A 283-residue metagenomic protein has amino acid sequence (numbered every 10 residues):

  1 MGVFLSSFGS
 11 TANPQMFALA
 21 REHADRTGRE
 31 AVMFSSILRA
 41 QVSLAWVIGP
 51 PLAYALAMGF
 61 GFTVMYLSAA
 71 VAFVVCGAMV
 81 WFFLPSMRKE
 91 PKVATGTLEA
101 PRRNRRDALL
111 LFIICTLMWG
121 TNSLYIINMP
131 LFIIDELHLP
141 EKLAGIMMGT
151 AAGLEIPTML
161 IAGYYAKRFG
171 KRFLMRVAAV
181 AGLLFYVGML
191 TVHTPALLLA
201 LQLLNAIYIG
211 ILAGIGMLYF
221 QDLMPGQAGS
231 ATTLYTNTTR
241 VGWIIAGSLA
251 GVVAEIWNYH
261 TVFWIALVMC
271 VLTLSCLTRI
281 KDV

Functional and structural regions predicted by a protein language model:
M1-N13, T116, L197-I211: Hydrophobic core of transmembrane alpha-helices in multi-pass small-molecule transporters, especially MFS/SLC-type
V3-F4, R105-L124, L203-L204: Pair of pore-lining "gating" transmembrane helices in MFS-fold secondary transporters
S10-D25, I211-M224: Intracellular juxtamembrane helix-capping segments at the cytosolic ends of symmetry-related transmembrane helices
A57, T158-G170, A254-E255: Helix-to-loop junctions at the C-terminal end of transmembrane segments in multipass secondary transporters
V64-F82, V262-R279: Symmetry-related core transmembrane helices of the 12-TM Major Facilitator Superfamily/SLC fold
L67-A70, F173-G188, W264-L267: Structural signature of the two symmetry-related core transmembrane helices
I127-K142: Short amphipathic helix-loop junctions that connect adjacent transmembrane helices in Major Facilitator Superfamily/SLC
G226-I256: A late C-terminal transmembrane helix in Major Facilitator Superfamily
